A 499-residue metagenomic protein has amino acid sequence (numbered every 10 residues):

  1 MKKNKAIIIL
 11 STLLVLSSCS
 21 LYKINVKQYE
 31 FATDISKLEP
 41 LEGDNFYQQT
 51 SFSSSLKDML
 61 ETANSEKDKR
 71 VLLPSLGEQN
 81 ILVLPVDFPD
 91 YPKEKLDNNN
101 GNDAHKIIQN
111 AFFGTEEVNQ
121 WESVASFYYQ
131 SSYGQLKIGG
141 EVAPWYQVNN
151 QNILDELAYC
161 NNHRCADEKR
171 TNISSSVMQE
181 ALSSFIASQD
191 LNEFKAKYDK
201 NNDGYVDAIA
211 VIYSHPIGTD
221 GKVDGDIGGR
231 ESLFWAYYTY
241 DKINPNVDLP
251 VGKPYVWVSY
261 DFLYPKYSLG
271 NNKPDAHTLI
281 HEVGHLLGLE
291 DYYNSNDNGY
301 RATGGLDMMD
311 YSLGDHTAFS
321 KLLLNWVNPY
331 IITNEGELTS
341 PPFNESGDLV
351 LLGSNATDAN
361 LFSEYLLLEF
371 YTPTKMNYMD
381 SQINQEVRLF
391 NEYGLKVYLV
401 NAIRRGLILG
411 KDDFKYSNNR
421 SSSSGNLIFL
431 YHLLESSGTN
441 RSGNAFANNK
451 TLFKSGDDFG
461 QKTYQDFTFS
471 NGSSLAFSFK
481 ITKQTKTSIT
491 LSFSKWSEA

Functional and structural regions predicted by a protein language model:
M1-I8: Bacterial N-terminal signal peptides that target proteins for export
S17-S18: C-terminal motif of bacterial Sec signal peptides marking the signal peptidase cleavage site
L21-I108: Primarily auto-inhibitory N-terminal propeptides
Y22-E42, E94-D103, I107-P144, G221-L269 (+1 more regions): Non-catalytic C-terminal accessory/binding modules of secreted extracellular proteins
T62-L73, E122-L249: Active-site-proximal segments of metallohydrolase catalytic domains
E78-L82, G204-I209, L361-Y365: Loop/turn elements at helix/coil->beta-strand transitions in domains of secreted/extracellular proteins
H277-D291: Active-site recognition of the HExxH zinc-binding catalytic motif
G299-N334, I481: Post-HExxH zinc-binding segment in Zn-dependent metallohydrolases
